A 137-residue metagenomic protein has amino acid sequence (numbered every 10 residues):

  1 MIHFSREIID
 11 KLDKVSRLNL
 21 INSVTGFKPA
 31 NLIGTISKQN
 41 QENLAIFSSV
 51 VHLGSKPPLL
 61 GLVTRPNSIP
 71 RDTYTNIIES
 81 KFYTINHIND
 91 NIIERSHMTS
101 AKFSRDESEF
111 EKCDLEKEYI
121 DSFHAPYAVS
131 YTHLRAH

Functional and structural regions predicted by a protein language model:
M1-I93: N-terminal structural module
T99-Y131: Extended, positively charged loop/linker patches that create polyanion-binding surfaces
T132-H137: Conserved small/polar residues in nucleotide/adenosyl-binding loops
